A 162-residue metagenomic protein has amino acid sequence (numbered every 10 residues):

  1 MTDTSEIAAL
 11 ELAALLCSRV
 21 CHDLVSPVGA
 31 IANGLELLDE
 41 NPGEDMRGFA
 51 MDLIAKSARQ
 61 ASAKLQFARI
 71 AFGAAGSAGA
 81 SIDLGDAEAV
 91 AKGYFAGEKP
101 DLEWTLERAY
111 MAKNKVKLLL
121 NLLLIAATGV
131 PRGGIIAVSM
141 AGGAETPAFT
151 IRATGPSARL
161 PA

Functional and structural regions predicted by a protein language model:
T2-V20: Conserved HAMP-HisKA connector
L10-A14, I70-A74, M140: Long, acidic, intrinsically disordered low-complexity segments
A14-L35, D39-N41, K113-G142: Conserved ATP-binding N-box helix of the HATPase_c
L38-A50: Conserved catalytic segment of histidine kinase HATPase_c domains, centered on the N-box/ATP-lid region
R47-D101: Conserved DHp (HisKA) dimerization/phosphotransfer helix of two-component histidine kinases, i.e., the long coiled-coil
E103-M111: Conserved catalytic submotifs in the C-terminal HATPase_c
T105, S139-A141, T150-T154: Residue-level recognition of well-ordered beta-strand positions that form the cores of beta-sheet-rich folds across
E145-A162: Glycine-rich/acidic phosphate-handling loop/turn and adjacent ATP-lid/helix of nucleotide-binding kinase/ATPase domains
